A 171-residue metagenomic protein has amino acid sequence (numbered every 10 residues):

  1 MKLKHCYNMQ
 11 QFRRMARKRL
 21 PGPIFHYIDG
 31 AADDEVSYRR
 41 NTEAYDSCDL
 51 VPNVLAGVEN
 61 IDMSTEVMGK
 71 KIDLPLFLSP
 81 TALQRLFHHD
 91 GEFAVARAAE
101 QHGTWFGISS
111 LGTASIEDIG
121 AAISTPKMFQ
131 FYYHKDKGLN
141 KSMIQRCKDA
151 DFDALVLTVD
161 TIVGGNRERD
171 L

Functional and structural regions predicted by a protein language model:
M1-I72: An N-cap/entry alpha-helix motif that binds or orients negatively charged groups
P21, L78, A99, L157: Conserved, mostly hydrophobic/aromatic
L76-S79, T104-I108, K127-F131, L155: Hydrophobic faces of well-ordered beta-strands that scaffold small-molecule active sites in alpha/beta enzyme cores
T81-H89: N-terminal binding-site loop/beta-alpha segment at the start of enzyme catalytic domains that lines or forms
H88-E92, I108-P126, H134-S142, I162-L171: Active-site-adjacent beta->alpha loops and helix N-cap segments on the catalytic face of soluble alpha/beta enzymes
I144-A154: Phosphate/diphosphate-binding loops
